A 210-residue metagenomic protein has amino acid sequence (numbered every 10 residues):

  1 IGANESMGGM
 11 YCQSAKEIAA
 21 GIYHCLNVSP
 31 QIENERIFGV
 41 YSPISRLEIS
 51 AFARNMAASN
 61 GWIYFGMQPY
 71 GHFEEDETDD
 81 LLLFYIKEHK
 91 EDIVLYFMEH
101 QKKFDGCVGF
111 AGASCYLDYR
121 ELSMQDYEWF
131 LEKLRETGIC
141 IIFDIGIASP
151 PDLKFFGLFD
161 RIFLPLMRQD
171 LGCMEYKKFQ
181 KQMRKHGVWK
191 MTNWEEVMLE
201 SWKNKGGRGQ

Functional and structural regions predicted by a protein language model:
I1-I37: Extreme N-terminal, non-catalytic leader segments that precede Walker-type/kinase nucleotide-binding cores
I1-N4, Y11, E132-Q210: Conserved catalytic-core segment of NTP-binding enzymes
N27, A58, M98, E128-E132 (+2 more regions): Surface-exposed alpha-helical segments enriched in charged/polar residues
Q31-E75, K133-L134: Walker A/P-loop phosphate-binding motif and the immediately C-terminal alpha-helix
F38, I63-F65, V108-F110, R161-F163 (+1 more regions): Hydrophobic/aromatic beta-strand patches that form the interior of the parallel beta-sheet core in alpha/beta enzyme
S42, Y64-E136: P-loop/Walker-type NTP enzyme "switch/lid" segment
S45-E48, G71, S114-L122, A148-P151 (+1 more regions): Short acidic, S/G/P-rich loop/turn micro-motifs used as interaction or catalytic elements
I49-N55, E91-V94, M124-F130, G172-H186: Well-ordered, non-membrane alpha-helical segments in soluble/globular domains
